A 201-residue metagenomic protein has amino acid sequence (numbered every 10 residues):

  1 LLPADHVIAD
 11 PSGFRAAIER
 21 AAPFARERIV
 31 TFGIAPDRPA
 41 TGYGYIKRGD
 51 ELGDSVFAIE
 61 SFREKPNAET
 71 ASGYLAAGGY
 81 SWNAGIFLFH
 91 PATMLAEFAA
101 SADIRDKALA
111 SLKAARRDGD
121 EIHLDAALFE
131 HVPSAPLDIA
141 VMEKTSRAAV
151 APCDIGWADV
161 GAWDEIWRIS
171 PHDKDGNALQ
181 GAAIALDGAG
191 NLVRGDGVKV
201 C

Functional and structural regions predicted by a protein language model:
L1-E51, L88-F89, L95-A102, D106: Conserved beta-loop-beta/alpha segment of the NTase-like Rossmann-fold superfamily that binds/positions NTPs
L2-A4, P11-S12, G33-P36, R48-D50 (+6 more regions): Fold-independent oxyanion-binding glycine-rich loops and adjacent beta-strand/coil segments at enzyme active sites
A4, A25-I29, T41, D54-I59 (+3 more regions): Short coil/turn connectors at secondary-structure junctions
H6-S12, G33, V56-F62, Y80-G85 (+1 more regions): Flexible, glycine/proline-enriched loop segments at strand-loop-helix junctions that form or flank small-ligand binding
R38-A40, A68-T70, W157-A158: A short acidic, often aromatic-flanked loop/helix-cap motif at beta-alpha or helix-coil junctions that lines enzyme
R48-S81, A115: A short, charged helix-loop
L75-L88, F98: A conserved mid-domain beta-alpha-beta active-site/ligand-binding segment of alpha/beta enzyme cores
F89-C201: Left-handed beta-helix
